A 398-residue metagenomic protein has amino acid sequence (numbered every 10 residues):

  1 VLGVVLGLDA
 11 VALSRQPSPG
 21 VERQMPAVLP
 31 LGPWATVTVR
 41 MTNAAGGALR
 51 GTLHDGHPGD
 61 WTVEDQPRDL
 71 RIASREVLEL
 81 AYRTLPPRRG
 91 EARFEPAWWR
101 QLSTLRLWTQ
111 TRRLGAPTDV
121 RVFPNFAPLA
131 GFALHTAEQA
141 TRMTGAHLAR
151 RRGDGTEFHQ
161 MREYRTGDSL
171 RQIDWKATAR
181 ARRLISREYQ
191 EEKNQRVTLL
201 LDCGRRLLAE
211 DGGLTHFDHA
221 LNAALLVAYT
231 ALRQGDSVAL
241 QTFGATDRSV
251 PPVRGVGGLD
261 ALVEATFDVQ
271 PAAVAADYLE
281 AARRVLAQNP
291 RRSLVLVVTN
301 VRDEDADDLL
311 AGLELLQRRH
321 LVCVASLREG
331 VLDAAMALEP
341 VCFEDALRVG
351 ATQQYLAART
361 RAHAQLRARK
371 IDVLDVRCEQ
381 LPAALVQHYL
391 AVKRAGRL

Functional and structural regions predicted by a protein language model:
V1-P17, M41, D55, G131 (+1 more regions): Von Willebrand factor type A / integrin I
G3-G257, R292-V297, A311-L315, A362: An amphipathic, basic-hydrophobic helix/alpha-beta surface used to engage anionic, phosphate-rich ligands or surfaces
L201-C203, T242-A245, Q270, V297-V301 (+2 more regions): Active-site proximal loops enriched in glycine and acidic residues that flank catalytic Cys/His/Asp and coordinate
L207, E304-D305: Catalytic P-loop NTPase motifs of RecA-like helicase/translocase cores
G213-H216, V269-A273, L296-E304, G312 (+1 more regions): Short, contiguous acidic/charged loop-to-helix segments that flank catalytic cores in large enzymes
Q234, V269, R291-R292, R319 (+1 more regions): Structured helix-beta-strand junction loops
P251-E264, L381-P382: Short, electropositive alpha-helical surface patch
G258-L294: Von Willebrand factor
